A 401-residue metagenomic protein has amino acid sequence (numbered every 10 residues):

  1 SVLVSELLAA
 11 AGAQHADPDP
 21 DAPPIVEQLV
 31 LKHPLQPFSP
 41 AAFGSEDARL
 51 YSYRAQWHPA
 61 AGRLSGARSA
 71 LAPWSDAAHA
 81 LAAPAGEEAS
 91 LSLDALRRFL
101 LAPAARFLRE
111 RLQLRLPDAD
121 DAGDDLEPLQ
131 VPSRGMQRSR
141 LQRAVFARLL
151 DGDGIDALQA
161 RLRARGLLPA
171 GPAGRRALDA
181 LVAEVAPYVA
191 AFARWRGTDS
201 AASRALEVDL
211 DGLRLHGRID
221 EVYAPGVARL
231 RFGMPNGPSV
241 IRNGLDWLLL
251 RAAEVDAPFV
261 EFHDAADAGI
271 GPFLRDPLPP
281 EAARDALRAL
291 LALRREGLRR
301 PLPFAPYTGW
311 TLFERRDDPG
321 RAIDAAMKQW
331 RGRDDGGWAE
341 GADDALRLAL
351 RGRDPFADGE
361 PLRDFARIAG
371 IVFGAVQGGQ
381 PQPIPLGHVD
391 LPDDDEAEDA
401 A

Functional and structural regions predicted by a protein language model:
S1-A401: Anion-coordinating catalytic cores for phosphoryl-, nucleotidyl-, and glycosidic chemistry
